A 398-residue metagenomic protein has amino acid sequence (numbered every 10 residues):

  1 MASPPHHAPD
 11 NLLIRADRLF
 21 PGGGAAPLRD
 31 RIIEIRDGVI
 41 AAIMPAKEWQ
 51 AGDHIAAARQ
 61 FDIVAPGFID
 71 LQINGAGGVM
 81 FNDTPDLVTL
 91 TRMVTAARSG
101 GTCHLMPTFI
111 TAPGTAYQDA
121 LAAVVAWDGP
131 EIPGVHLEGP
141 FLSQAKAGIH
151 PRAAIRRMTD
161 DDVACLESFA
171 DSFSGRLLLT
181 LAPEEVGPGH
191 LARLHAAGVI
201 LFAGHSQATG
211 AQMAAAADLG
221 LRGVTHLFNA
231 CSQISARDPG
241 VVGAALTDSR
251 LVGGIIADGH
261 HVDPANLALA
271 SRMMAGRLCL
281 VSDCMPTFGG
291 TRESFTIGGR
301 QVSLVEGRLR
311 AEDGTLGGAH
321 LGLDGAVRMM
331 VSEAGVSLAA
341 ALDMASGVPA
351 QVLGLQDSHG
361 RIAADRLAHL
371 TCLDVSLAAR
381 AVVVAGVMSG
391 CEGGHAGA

Functional and structural regions predicted by a protein language model:
M1-Q50, V383, V387, G394: N-terminal metal-binding scaffold of metallo-dependent hydrolase/deaminase domains
P9-A16, W49-T91, T95: Replace "His-x-His-based motif
L19-I32, A334-L342, Q351-A385: Acidic, glycine-enriched loop/beta-strand segments at the rims of small-molecule binding/catalytic pockets
D62-V64, L71, N82-E131, A154-S172 (+1 more regions): Alpha-helical scaffold segments that flank or form the walls of functional sites
N74-A76, T91-A120, E131-S143, S172-E184 (+4 more regions): Divalent metal-dependent hydrolysis catalytic cores, especially in the metallo-beta-lactamase
T111-D119, E184-G187, F202-Q207, I255-R272 (+1 more regions): Active-site glycine- and acidic-residue-rich loops that bind and position anionic ligands or nucleotide-like cofactors
L137-G240: Divalent metal-binding pocket/active-site signature
Q212-A340, A345, V352-S358, L373-A378 (+1 more regions): Active-site-adjacent C-terminal substructures of enzyme catalytic domains
